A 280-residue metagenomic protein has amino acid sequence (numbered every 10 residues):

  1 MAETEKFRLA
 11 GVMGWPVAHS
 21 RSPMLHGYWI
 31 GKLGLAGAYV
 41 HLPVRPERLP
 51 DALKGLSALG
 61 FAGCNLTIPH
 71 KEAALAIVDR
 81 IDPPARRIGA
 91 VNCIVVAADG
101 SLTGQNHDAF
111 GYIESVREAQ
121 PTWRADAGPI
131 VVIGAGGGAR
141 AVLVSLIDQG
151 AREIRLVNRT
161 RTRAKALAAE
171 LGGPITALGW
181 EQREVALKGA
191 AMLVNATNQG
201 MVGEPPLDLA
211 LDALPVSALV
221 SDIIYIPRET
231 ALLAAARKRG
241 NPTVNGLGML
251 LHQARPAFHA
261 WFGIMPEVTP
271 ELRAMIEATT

Functional and structural regions predicted by a protein language model:
A2-T122: Phosphate/diphosphate ligand-binding glycine-rich loop within oxidoreductases
E3-T4, R124-D126, D148-G150, L209-A218: Short, conserved loop/helix-junction motifs that constitute active-site signature segments in enzyme catalytic cores
G14, N106-A109, V116, W123-A151 (+1 more regions): Glycine-rich adenosine-cofactor-binding loop
A62, T67-A73, G136-G138, N198-M201 (+1 more regions): Short glycine-rich anion-binding loops that position phosphate/pyrophosphate groups of nucleotides and phosphorylated
D148-E153, K238-P242: Conserved S-adenosyl-L-methionine
Q149-L171: NAD(P)-binding Rossmann-fold cofactor-contacting core
G173-T243: Rossmann-like adenosine-cofactor binding region
L219, I223-T280: Adenosine-phosphate binding glycine-rich loop
